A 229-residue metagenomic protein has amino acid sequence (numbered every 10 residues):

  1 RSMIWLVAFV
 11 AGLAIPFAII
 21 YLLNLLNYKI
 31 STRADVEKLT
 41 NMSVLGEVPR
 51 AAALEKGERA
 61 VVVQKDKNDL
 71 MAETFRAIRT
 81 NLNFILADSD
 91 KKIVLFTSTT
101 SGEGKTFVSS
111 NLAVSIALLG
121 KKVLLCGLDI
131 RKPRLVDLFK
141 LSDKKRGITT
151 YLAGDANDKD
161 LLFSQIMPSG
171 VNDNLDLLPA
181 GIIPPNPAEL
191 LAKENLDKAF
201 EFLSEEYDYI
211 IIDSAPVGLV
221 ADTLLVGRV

Functional and structural regions predicted by a protein language model:
I4-L124, L128-T149, A153-S164, P168-N172 (+3 more regions): Short boundary/hinge segments that flank catalytic cores
K38, L177-L178: Short hydrophobic-aromatic micro-motifs
I85, A180-A221, G227: Phosphate-binding/switch loop-helix module in NTP-utilizing enzymes
I93-L95, L175-L177, Y209-I211: Residue-level preference for the first positions of well-ordered beta-strands
L112, D222-T223: Conserved sugar-transfer catalytic core signal across GT-A, GT-B, and GT-C glycosyltransferases
V171-N174, V220: Short acidic/glycine-enriched loop/turn segments that link adjacent beta-strands
